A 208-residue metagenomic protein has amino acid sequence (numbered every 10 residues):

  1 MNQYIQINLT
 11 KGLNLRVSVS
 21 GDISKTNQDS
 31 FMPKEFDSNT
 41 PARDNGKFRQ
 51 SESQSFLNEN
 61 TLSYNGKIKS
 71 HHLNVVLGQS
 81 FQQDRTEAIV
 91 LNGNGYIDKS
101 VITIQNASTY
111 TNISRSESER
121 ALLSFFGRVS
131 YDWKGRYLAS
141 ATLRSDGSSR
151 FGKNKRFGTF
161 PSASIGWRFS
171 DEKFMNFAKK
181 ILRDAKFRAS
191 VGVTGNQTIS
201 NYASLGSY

Functional and structural regions predicted by a protein language model:
M1-M32, P41-Y208: Extracellular/periplasmic, surface-exposed regions of secreted and cell-surface proteins
